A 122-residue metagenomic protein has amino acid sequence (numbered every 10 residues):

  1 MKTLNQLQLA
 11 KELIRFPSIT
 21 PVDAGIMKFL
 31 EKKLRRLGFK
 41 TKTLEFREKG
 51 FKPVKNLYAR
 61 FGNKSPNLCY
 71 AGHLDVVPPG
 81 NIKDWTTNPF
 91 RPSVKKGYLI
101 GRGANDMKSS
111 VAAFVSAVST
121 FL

Functional and structural regions predicted by a protein language model:
K2-I100: Acidic/His- and Gly-rich active-site-bordering loop/insert found across diverse amide/peptide-bond hydrolases
Y70, S93-L122: Alpha-helical metal-binding/catalytic segments enriched in His/Glu/Asp
